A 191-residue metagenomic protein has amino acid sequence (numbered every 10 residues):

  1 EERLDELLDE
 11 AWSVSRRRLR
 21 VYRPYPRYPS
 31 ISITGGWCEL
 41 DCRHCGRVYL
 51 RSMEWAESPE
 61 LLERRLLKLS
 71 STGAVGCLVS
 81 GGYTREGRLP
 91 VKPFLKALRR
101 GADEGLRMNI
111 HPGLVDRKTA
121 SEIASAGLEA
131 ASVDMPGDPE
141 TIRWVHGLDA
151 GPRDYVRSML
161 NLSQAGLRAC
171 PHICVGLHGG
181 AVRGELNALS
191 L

Functional and structural regions predicted by a protein language model:
E1-E39, R43-E54: N-terminal [4Fe-4S]-dependent radical SAM core
E2-D5, A56-E63, P152, L186: Electropositive phosphate-/nucleotide-binding environments in soluble metabolic enzymes
V14-S15, E104, A165: Helix C-cap/helix->beta junction micro-motif
T34, A102, S163: Gly/Ala-rich phosphate-binding loop of Rossmann-like dinucleotide-binding domains, activating on the conserved
R47-E60, L69-K92, G101-T119, I123-V156 (+2 more regions): Core AdoMet radical
L62-R65, P93-L98, T119, D154-N161 (+1 more regions): A general structural detector for well-ordered alpha-helical segments in enzyme core domains, enriched
S158-R183: Conserved strand-turn element in the central/C-terminal portion of the radical SAM core barrel that lines
